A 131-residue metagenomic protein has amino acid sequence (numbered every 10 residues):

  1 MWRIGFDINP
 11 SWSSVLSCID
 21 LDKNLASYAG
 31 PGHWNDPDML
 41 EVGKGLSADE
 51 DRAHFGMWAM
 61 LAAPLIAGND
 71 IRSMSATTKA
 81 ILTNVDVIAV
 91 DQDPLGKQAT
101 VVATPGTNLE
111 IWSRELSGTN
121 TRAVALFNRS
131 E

Functional and structural regions predicted by a protein language model:
M1-D70: Glycan-recognition surfaces
W2, L40, M60, L82 (+3 more regions): Generic structural hydrophobic/aromatic packing signal, biased to beta-strands
R3, Y28, N35, V42 (+6 more regions): Generic hydrophobic/packing signal
G5, D22, D36, N84 (+3 more regions): Intrinsically disordered, low-complexity peptide-like regions
N9-S13, S17-L21, G68, V87 (+4 more regions): Mature, folded catalytic cores of secreted/periplasmic enzymes
P10-W12, K23-S27, E41, S73 (+4 more regions): Low-complexity, compositionally biased segments
A53-T104: Catalytic cores of secreted or luminal carbohydrate-active enzymes
W58-L61, I66-G68, T104-E131: Carbohydrate-binding surface patches
